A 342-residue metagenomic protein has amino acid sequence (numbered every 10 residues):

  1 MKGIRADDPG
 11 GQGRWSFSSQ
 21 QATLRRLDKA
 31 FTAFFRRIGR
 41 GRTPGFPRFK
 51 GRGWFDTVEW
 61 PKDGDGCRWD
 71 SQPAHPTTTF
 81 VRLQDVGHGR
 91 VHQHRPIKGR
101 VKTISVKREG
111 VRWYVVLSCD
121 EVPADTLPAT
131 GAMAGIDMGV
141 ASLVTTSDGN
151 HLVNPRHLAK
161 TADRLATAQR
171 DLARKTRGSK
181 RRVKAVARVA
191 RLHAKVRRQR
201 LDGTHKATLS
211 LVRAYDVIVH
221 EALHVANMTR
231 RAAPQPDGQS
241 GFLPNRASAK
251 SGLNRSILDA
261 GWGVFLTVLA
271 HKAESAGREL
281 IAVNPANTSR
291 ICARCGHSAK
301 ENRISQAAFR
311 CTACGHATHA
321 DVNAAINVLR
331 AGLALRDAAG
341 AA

Functional and structural regions predicted by a protein language model:
M1-K107, G241, A249, R255 (+1 more regions): Acidic carboxylate diad motif detector
R95-V101, R108-A342: Positively charged, helix-rich recognition surfaces that bind polyanionic ligands
